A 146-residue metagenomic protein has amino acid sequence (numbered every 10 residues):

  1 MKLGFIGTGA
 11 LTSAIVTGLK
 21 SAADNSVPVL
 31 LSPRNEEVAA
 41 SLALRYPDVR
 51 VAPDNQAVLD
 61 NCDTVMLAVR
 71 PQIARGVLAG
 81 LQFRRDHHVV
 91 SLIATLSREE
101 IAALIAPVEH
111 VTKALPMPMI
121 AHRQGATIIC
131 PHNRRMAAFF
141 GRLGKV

Functional and structural regions predicted by a protein language model:
M1-P53, N61: NAD(P)+-binding Rossmann beta1-loop-alpha1 motif at the extreme N-terminus of oxidoreductases
V29-R34, V89-S91, T127-P131: Short, hydrophobic beta-strand segments that form beta-sheet elements in well-ordered domains
L30, A52, V90, T112-A114 (+1 more regions): Hydrophobic/aromatic beta-strand patches that form the interior of the parallel beta-sheet core in alpha/beta enzyme
R34-V38, T95-S97, P131-R134: Short, polar loop motifs at secondary-structure junctions
A39-A40, I120-Q124: A short acidic, helix-capping loop that chelates divalent metal ions and anchors anionic groups
V51-I105: Rossmann-fold NAD(P) dinucleotide-binding segment
E100-H110, G125-V146: Internal alpha-helical scaffold of NAD(P)-dependent oxidoreductase catalytic cores
